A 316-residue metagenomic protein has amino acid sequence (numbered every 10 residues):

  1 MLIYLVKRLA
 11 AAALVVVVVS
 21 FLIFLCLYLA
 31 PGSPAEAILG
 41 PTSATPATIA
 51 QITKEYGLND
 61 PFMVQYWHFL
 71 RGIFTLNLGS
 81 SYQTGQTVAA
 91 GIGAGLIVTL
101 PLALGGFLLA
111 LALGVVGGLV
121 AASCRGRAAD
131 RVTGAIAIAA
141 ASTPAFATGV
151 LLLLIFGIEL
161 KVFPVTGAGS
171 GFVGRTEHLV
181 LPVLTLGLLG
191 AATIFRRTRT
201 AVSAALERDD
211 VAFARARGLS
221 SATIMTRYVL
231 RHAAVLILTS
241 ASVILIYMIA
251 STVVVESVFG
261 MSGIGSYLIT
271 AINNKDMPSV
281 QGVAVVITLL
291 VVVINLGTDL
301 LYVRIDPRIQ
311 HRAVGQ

Functional and structural regions predicted by a protein language model:
L2-Y4, A13-V16, A90-A129, A145 (+1 more regions): Alpha-helical transmembrane segments of integral membrane proteins, especially multi-pass inner/plasma-membrane
K7, G40, G134, V165 (+3 more regions): Phosphate-coordinating loops and pocket residues in cytosolic domains that bind phosphorylated ligands
L9, T48, I52, F62-L78 (+8 more regions): Hydrophobic alpha-helical segments of integral membrane proteins, encompassing both true transmembrane helices
V15-W67, L160-H178: Hydrophobic alpha-helical transmembrane segments of membrane transport/permease proteins and related membrane-embedded
L22-L29, R71, A135-P164, T185-L189 (+1 more regions): Membrane-water interface segments at the C-terminal ends of transmembrane alpha-helices in multi-pass inner-membrane
C26, A30, I38, T42 (+10 more regions): Hydrophobic aliphatic residues
N59-V115: An internal, D/E-rich "acidic patch" concept
